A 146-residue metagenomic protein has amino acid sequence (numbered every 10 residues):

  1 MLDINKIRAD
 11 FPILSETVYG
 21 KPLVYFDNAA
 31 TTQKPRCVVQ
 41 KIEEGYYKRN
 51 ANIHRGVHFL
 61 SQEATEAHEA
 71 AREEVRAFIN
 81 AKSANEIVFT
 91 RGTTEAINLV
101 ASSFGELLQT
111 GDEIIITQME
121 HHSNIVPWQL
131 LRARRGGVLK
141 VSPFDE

Functional and structural regions predicted by a protein language model:
M1-E146: Pyridoxal 5′-phosphate
